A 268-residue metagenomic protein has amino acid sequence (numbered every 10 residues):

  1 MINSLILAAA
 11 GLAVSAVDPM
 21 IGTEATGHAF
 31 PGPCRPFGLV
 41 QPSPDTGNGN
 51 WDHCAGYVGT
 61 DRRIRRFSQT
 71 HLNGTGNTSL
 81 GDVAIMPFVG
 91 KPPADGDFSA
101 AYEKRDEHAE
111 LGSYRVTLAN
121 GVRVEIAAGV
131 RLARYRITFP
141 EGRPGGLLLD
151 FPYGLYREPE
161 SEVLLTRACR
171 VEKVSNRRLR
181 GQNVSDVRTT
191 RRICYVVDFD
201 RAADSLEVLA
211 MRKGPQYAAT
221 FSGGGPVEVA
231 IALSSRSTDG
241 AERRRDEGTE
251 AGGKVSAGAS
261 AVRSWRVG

Functional and structural regions predicted by a protein language model:
M1-A8: Sec-dependent signal peptide recognition, specifically the positively charged N-region followed immediately by
G11-G268: Accessory carbohydrate-recognition regions in carbohydrate-active enzymes
